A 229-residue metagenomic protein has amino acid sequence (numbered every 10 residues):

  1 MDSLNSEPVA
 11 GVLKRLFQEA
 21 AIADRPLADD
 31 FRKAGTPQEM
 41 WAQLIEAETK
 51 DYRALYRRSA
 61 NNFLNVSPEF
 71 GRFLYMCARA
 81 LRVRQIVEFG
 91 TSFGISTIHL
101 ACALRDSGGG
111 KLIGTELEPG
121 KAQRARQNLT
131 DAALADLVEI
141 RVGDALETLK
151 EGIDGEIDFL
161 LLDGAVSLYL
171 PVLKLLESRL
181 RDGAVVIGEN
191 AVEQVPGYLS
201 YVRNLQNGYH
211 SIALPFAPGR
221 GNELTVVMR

Functional and structural regions predicted by a protein language model:
M1-F159, V166-I187, A191-R229: A short alpha-helical cap/connector motif
